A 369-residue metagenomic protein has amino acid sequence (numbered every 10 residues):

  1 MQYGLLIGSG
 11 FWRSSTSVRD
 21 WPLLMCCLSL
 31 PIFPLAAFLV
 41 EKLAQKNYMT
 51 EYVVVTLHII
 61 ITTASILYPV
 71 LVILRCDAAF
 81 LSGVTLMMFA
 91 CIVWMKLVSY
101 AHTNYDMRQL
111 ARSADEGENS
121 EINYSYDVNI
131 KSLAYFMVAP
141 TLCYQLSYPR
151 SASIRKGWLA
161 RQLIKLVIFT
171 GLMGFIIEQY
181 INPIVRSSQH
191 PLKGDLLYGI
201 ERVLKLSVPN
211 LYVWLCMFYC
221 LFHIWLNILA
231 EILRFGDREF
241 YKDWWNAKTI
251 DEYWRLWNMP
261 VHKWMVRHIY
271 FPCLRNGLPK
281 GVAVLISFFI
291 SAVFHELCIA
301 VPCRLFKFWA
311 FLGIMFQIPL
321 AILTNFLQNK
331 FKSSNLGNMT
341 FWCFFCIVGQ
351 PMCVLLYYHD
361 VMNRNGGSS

Functional and structural regions predicted by a protein language model:
M1-G8, S29-A44, T62-R75, C91-T103 (+9 more regions): Membrane-embedded alpha-helices of multi-pass membrane proteins, especially ion channels and transporters
M1-L24, V40-V54, P69-T85, I176-Y212 (+5 more regions): Membrane-lumen (extracellular) interface motif
T16-V167: Intramembrane catalytic core of multi-pass membrane enzymes that act on lipidic substrates
V54-S65, M259, K280, S287-A292 (+1 more regions): Alpha-helical transmembrane segments of multi-pass membrane proteins
G83-I92, F288, A310-Q317: Hydrophobic core segments of alpha-helical transmembrane domains in multi-pass membrane proteins
N104-Q109, G236-Y241, L327: Juxtamembrane/interfacial segments flanking transmembrane helices
N119-K165, T170, S187-R304, K332-S369: Membrane-interfacial catalytic/cofactor-binding modules of polytopic membrane enzymes
R150-K156, F308-P319: Compositionally biased, low-complexity linear motifs
